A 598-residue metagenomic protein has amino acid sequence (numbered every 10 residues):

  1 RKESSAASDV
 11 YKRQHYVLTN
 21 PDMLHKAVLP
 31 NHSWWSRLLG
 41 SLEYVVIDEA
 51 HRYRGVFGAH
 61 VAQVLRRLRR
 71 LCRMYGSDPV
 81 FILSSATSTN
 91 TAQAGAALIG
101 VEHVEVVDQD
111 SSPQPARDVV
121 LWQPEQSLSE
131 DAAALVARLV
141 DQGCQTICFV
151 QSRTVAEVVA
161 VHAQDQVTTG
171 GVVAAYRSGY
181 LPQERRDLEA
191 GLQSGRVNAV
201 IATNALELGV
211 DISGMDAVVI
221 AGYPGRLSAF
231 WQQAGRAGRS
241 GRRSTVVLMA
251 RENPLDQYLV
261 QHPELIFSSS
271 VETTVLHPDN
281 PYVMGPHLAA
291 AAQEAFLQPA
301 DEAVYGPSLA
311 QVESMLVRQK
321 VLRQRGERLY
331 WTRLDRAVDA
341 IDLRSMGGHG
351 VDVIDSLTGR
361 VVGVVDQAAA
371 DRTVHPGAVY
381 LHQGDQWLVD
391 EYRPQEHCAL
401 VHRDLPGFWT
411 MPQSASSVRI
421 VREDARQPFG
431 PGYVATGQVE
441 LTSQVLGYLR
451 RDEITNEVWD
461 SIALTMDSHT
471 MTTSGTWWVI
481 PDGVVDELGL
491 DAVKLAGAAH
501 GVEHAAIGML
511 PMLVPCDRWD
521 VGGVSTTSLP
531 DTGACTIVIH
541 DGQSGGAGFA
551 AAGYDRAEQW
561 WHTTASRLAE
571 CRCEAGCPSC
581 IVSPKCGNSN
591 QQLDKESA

Functional and structural regions predicted by a protein language model:
R1, S5-H25, L29-F296, A303-A337 (+1 more regions): Helicase motor core with emphasis on the C-terminal RecA-like subdomain
R243-V246, E252-S270, Y282, H287-P299 (+3 more regions): Extended Lys/Arg-rich polyanion-binding regions
C571, G576-C580: Short cysteine clusters
S583: Cys/His-rich metal-chelating microdomains
